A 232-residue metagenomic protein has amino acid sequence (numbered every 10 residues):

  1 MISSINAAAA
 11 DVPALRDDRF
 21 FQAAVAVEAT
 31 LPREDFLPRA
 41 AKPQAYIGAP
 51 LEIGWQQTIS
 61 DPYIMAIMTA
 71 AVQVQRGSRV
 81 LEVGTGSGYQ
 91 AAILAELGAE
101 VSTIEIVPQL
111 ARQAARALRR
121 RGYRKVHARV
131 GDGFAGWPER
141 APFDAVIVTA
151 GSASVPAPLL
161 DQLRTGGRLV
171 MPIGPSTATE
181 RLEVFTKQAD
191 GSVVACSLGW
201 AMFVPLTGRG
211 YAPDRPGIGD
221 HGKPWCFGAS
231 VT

Functional and structural regions predicted by a protein language model:
M1-A41: N-terminal auxiliary segments of SAM/dcSAM-dependent transferases
S3, A7, A40-A41, A45-P50 (+1 more regions): Conserved alpha-helix/loop element of class I SAM-dependent methyltransferases that forms part of the SAM/SAH-binding
S3, R120, F143, D161 (+1 more regions): SAM/dcSAM-binding transferase cores
E34-D35, P43, E52, G191 (+1 more regions): Active-site/binding-pocket entry motifs
F36-L37, Y46, L51-I53, W137 (+1 more regions): Short clusters of hydrophobic/aromatic residues that line enzyme substrate/ligand-binding pockets
K42-G54, G167-M171, A178-T179: Short, surface-exposed polybasic-and-hydrophobic patches located at secondary-structure transitions
Q73-V194: Conserved nucleotide-cofactor-binding alpha/beta core module
